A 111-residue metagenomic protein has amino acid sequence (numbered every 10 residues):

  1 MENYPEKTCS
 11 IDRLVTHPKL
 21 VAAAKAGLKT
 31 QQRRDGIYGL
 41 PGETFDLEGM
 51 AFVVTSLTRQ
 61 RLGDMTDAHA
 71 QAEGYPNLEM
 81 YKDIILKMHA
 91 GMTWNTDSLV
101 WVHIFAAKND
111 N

Functional and structural regions predicted by a protein language model:
E2-N111: Structured alpha/beta reader/binder surfaces that contact nucleic acids or chromatin modification marks
